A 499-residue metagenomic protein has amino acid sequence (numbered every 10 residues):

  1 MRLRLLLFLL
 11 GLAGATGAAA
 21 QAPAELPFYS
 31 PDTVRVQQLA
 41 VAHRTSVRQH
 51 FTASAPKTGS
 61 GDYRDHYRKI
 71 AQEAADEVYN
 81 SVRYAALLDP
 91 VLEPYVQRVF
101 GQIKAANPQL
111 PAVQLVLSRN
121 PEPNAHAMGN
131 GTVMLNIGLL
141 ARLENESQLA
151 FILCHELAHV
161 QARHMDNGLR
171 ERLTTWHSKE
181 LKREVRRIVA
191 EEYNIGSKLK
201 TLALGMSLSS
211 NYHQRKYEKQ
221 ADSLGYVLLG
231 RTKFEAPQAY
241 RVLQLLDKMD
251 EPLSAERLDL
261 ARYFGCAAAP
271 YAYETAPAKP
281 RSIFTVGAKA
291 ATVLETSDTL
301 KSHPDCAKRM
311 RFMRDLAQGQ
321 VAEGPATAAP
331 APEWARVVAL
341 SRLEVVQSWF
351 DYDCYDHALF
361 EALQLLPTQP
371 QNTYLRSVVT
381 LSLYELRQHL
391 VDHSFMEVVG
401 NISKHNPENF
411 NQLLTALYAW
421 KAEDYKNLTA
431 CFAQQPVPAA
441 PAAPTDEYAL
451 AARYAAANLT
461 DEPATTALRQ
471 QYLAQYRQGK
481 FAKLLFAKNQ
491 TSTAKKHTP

Functional and structural regions predicted by a protein language model:
M1-F28: Bacterial Sec-dependent N-terminal signal peptides
A22-Y193, M206-H213, Q220-L294, F312-P499: Peri-catalytic and regulatory segments of divalent metal-dependent proteins
S197, D298-L300: Amphipathic coiled-coil heptad-repeat stalk/oligomerization helices in membrane-associated assembly and trafficking
T201-L204: His/Cys-centered metal/cofactor-coordination and adjacent catalytic loops
